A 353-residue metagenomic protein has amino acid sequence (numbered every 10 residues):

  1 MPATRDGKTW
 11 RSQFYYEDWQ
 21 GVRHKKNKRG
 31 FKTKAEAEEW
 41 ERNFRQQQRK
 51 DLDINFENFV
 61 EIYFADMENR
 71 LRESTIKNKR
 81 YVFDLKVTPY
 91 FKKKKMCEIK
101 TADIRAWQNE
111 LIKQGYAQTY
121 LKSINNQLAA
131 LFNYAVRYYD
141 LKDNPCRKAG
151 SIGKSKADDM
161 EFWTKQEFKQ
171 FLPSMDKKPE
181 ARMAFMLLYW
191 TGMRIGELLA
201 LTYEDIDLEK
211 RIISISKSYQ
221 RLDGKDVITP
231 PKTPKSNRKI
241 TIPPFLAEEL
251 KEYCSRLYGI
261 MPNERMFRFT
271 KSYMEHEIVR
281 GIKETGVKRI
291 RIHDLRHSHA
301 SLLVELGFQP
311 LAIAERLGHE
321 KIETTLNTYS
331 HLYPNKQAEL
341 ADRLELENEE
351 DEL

Functional and structural regions predicted by a protein language model:
P2-A3, A65-P145, A157, P179 (+2 more regions): N-terminal core-binding DNA-recognition domain of tyrosine site-specific recombinases/integrases
R5-R11, Y15-A102, S255-R256, I260-P262: N-terminal DNA-binding module of tyrosine recombinases/phage integrases
Q118, K122, R137, L141-L201 (+4 more regions): Basic, Lys/Arg- and aromatic-enriched nucleic-acid-binding interface segment
T119, R137, M186, W190-E197 (+4 more regions): C-terminal catalytic core of tyrosine-transesterase DNA break-rejoin enzymes
F162, Y219, A247, L317-D342: Catalytic-site neighborhood detector that most strongly recognizes the C-terminal catalytic loop/helix of tyrosine
K165-K169, S218-R221, P243-K288: Active-site/catalytic core of tyrosine-dependent DNA strand-transfer enzymes
Q170-F171, D176, G224-P230, N327 (+1 more regions): DNA/chromatin major-groove-contacting recognition/catalytic segments
K210, D223, T229-N237, T241-L246 (+2 more regions): C-terminal secondary-structure termini that scaffold catalytic or DNA-interacting sites
